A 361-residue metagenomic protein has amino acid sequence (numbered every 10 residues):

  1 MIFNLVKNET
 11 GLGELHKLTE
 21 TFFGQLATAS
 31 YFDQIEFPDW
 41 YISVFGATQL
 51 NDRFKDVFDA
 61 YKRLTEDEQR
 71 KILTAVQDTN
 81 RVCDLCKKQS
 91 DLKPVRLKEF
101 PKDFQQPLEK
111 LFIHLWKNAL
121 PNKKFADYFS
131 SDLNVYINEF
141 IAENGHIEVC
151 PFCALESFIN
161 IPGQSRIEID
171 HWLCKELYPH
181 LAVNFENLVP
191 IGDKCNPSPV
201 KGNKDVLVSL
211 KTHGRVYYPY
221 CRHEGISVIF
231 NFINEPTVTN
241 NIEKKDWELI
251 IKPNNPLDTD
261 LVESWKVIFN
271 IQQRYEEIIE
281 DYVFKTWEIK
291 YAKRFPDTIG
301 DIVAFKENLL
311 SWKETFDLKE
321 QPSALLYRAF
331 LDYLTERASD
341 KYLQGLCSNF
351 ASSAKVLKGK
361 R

Functional and structural regions predicted by a protein language model:
I2-A60, K245-R361: C-terminal, charged low-complexity interaction regions
I2-Y128: N-terminal accessory alpha/beta regions
K71-L73, D132-F140, E176-L181: Short, intrinsically disordered, charge-biased short linear motifs at domain edges
K110-Y136, I161-L173: Short, charged low-complexity linear segments at domain edges
N138-R166, G192: Short cysteine-rich loop/turn motifs with clustered Cys
L155-N187, K201-D205, T212-V216: Histidine-centered nuclease catalytic patch
N187-P197: Aromatic- and glycine-enriched beta-alpha-beta binding-site module
P197-T259: Domain-level detector of nuclease and nuclease-like folds in predominantly extracellular/periplasmic contexts
